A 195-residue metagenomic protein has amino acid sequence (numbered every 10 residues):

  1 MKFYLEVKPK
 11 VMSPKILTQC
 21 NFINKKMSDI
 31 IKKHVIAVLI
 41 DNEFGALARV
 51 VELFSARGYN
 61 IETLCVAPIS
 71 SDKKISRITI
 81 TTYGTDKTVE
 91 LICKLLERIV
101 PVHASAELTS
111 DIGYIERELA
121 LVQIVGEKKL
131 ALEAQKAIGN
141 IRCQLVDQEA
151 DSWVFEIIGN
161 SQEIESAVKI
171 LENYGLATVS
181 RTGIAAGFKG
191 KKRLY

Functional and structural regions predicted by a protein language model:
F3-Y4, F22: Aromatic (phenylalanine/tyrosine) cluster motif
E6-V7, V11: Acidic, Ala/Val/Gly-enriched low-complexity intrinsically disordered segments
I16, C20-V35, L39, E43-S76 (+1 more regions): Long, contiguous binding/interaction regions
